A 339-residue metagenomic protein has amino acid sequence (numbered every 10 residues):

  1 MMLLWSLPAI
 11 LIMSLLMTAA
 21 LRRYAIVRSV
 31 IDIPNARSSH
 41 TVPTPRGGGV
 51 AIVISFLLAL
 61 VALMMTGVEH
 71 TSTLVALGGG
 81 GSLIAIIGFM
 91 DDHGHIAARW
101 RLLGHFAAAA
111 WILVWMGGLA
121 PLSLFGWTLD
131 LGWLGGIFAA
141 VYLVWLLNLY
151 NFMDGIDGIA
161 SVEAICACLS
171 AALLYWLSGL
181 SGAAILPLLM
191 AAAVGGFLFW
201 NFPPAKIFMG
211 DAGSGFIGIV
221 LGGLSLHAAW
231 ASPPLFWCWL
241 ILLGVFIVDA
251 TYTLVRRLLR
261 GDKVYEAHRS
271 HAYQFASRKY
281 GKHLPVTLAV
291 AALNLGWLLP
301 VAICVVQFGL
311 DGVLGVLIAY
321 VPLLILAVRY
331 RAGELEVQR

Functional and structural regions predicted by a protein language model:
M1-A250: "…together with the soluble PPM/PP2C metallo-phosphatase catalytic core" -> "…together with the soluble PPM/PP2C
A19-P45, Y252-L284, Q338-R339: Cytosolic, membrane-interface loops and tails of multi-pass inner-membrane proteins
L60-T66, L298-F308: Juxtamembrane "helix exit" motif at the C-terminal ends of alpha-helical transmembrane segments in multi-pass membrane
D92-A97, V306-Q307, A332: Flexible hinge motifs at transmembrane-helix junctions and intramembrane kinks/re-entrant loops in multi-pass membrane
R101, G158, V286-T287, V313: Alpha-helical transmembrane segments and their helix-entry boundary regions
L243, G309-L326: Small-residue-rich transmembrane alpha-helices that serve as helix-helix interface/gating elements in multipass
S270, Y280-G296, P300, V305: Alpha-helical transmembrane segments of integral membrane proteins, especially multi-pass inner/plasma-membrane
L326-R339: Membrane-interfacial segments at transmembrane helix termini in multi-pass membrane proteins
